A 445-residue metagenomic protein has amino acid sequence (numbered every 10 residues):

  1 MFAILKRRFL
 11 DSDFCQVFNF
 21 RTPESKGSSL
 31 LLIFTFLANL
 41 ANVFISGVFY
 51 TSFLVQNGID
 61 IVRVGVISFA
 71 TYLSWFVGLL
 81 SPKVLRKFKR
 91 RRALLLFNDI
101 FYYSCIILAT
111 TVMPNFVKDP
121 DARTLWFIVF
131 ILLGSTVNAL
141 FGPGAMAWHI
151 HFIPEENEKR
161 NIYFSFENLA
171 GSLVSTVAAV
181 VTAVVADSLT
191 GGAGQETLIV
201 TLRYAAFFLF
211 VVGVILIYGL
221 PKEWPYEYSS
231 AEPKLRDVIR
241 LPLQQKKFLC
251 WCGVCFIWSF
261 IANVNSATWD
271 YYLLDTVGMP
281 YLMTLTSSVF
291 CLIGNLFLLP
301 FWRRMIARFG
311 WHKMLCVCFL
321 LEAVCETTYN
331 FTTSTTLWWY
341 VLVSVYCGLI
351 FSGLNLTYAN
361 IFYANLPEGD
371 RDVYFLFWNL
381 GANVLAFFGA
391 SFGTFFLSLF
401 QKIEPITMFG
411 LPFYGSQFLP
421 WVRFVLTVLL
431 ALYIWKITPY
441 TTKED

Functional and structural regions predicted by a protein language model:
M1-S29, R91, M113, K118 (+8 more regions): Intracellular loop-helix junctions on the cytosolic face of multi-pass helical membrane proteins
F2-G78, P82-L85, K247-C291: Helix-loop boundary and gating motifs at the non-cytosolic
F36, C105-I106, P120-G142, L337-L354: Hydrophobic core of transmembrane alpha-helices in multi-pass small-molecule transporters, especially MFS/SLC-type
T51-Q56, K83, K87, T110-K118 (+2 more regions): Transmembrane alpha-helix termini and helix-breaking/packing motifs in multi-pass membrane transporters
I61, E155-E167, Y281-L282, L366-L380: Loop-to-transmembrane helix entry/capping segments in MFS-fold secondary transporters and related SLC/MFSD carriers
V77-R91, A186, F297-W311, L397: Helix-to-loop junctions at the C-terminal end of transmembrane segments in multipass secondary transporters
K87-Y103, A307-F319: Cytoplasmic membrane-interface "Motif A"-like loop-to-helix N-cap segments of 12-TM Major Facilitator Superfamily
D99-D121, L320-T335: C-terminal ends and interior cores of transmembrane alpha-helices in multi-pass membrane transporters/permeases
